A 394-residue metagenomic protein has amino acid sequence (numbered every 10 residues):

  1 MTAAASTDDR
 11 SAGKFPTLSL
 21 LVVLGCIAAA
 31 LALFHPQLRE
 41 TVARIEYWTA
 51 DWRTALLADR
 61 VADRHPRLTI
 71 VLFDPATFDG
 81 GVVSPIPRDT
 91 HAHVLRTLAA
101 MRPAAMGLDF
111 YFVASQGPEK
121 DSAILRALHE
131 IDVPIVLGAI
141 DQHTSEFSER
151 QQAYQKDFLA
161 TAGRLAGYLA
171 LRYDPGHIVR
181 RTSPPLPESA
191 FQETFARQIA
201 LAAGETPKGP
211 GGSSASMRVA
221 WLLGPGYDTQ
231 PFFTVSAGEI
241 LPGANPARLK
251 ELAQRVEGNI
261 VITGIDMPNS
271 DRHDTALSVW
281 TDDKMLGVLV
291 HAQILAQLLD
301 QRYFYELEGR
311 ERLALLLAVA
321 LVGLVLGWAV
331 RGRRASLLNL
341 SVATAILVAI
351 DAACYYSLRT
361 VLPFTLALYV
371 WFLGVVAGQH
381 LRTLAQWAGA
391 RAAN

Functional and structural regions predicted by a protein language model:
M1-T7, A393-N394: Short, intrinsically disordered terminal tails adjacent to the first/last structured region
A3, A12-G212, V256-N339, A343: Non-transmembrane functional regions of envelope-associated proteins
P87, S236, L362-F364: A diffuse structural propensity rather than consistent per-protein peaks
I199-L201, G226, R248-R255: Flexible, solvent-exposed extracytoplasmic
S213-E239, Q293: Active-site Gly/Thr loop motif
T234-L252: A Trp-anchored, charged/polar loop motif used as the substrate-binding/catalytic surface of acyl/ester-handling
V342-A390: Membrane-embedded alpha-helical segments, specifically the hydrophobic cores of selected transmembrane helices
